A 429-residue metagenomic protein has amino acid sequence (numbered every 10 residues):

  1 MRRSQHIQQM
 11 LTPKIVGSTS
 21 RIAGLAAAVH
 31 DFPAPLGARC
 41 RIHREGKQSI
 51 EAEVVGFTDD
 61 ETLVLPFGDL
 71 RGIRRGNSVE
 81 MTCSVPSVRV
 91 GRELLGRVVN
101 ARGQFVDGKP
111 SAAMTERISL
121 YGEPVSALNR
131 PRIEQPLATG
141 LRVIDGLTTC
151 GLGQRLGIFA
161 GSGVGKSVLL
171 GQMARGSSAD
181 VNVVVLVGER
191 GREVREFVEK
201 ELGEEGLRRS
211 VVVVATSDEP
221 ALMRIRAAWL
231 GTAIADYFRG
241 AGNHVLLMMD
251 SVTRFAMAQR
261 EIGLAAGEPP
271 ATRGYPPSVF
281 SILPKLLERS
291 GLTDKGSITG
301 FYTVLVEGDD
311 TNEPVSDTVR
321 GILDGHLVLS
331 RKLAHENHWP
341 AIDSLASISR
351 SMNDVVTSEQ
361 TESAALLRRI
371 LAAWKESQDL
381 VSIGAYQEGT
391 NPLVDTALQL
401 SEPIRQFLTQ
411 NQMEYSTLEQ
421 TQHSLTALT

Functional and structural regions predicted by a protein language model:
M1-R97, R102-V106: N-terminal accessory targeting/assembly segments
R2-R3, T82, T139-I144, G231 (+2 more regions): Phosphate-interacting basic helix/loop segments used at nucleotide- and nucleic-acid interfaces
I15, A23, L36, L94 (+7 more regions): A generic structural signal for well-ordered coil/turn residues at beta-strand boundaries that shape enzyme active-site
G24, D59, G103, V125 (+3 more regions): Residues that form or immediately flank small-molecule/cofactor binding pockets and catalytic motifs
Q48-E51, P86-V90, F105-P110, L128-P131 (+3 more regions): Active-site phosphate-binding and catalytic loops of NTP-dependent enzymes
N77-V79, E93, V106-Q154, S167-Q172 (+2 more regions): P-loop NTPase nucleotide-binding/switch module
S84-P86, R102, G108, E116 (+9 more regions): Glycine-rich, flexible loop/turn motifs
G146-L147, G153-T429: P-loop NTPase catalytic core
